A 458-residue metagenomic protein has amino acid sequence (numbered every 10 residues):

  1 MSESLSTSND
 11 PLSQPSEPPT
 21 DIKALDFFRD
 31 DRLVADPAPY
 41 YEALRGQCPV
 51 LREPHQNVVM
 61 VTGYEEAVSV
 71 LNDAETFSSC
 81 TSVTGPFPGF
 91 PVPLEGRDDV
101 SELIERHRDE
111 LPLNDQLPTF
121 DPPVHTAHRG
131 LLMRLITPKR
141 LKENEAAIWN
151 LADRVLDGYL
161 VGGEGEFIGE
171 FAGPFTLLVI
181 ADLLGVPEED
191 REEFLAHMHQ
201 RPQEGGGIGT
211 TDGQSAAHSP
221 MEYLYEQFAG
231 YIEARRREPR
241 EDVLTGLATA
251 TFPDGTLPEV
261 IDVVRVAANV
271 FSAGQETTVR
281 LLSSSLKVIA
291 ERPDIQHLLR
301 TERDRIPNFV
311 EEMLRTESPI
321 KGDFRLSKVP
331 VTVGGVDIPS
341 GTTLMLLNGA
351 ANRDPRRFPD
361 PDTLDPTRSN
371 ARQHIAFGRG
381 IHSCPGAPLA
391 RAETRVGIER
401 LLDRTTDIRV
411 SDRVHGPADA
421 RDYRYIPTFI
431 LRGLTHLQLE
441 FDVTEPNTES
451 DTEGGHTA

Functional and structural regions predicted by a protein language model:
M1-A458: Cytochrome P450
